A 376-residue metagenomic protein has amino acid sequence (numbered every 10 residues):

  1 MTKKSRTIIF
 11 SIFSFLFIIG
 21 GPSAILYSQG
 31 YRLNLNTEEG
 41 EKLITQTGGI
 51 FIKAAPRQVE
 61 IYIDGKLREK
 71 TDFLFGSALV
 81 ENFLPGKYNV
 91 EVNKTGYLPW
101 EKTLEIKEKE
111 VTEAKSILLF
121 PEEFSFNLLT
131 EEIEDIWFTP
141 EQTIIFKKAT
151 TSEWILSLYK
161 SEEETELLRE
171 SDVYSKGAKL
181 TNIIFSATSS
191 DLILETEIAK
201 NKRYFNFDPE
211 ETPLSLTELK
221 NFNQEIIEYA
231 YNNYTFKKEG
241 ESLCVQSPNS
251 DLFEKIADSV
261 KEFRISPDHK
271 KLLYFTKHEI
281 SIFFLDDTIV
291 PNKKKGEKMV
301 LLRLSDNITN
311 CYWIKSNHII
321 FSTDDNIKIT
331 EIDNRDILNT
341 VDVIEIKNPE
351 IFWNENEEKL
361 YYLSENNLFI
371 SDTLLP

Functional and structural regions predicted by a protein language model:
M1-S157, I183, I193: Short loop/turn and low-complexity linker motifs enriched in small/turn-promoting residues
A55-R57, P140, A149-T150, T188 (+10 more regions): Short loop/turn segments that connect beta-strands within the blades of beta-propeller domains, predominantly WD40
K70, I144-K147, K255, Y274 (+1 more regions): Residue-level detector of high-confidence beta-strand sites
N127, S152-Y174, E197-F222, K238-I256 (+3 more regions): Surface-exposed loop/turn elements that mediate protein-protein interactions on large endomembrane-trafficking
T130-W137, D172-S186, E218-A230, D258-K270 (+2 more regions): Repeated scaffold domains used in trafficking and secretory/extracellular systems, primarily beta-propellers
T143-I145, L192, T235, L272 (+2 more regions): Hydrophobic beta-strand positions that form the internal "hydrophobic ladder" of WD40/Gbeta-like beta-propeller blades
C311-N356: Ankyrin-repeat and related helical/solenoid repeat scaffolds used for protein-protein interactions
N348-P376: Blade-level signature of beta-propeller repeat domains, shared across WD40, Kelch, NHL, RCC1 and BNR/Asp-box propellers
